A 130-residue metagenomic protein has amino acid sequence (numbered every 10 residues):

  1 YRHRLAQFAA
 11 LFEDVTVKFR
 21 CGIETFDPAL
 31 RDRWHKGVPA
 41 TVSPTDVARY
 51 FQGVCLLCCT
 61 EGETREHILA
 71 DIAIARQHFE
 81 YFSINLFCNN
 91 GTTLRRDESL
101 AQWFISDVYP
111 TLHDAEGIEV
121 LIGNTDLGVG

Functional and structural regions predicted by a protein language model:
Y1-D107, T111: Conserved AdoMet/S-adenosylmethionine-binding subsite of the radical SAM
Q102-G130: C-terminal accessory regions of radical SAM enzymes
